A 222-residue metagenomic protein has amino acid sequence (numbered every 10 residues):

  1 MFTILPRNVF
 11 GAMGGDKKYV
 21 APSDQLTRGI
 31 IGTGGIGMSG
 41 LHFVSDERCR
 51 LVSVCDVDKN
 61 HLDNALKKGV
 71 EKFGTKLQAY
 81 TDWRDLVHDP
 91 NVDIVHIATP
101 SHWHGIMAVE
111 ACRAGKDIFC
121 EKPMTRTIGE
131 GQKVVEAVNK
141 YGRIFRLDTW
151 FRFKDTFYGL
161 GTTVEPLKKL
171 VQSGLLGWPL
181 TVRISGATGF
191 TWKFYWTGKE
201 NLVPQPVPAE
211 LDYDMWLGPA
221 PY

Functional and structural regions predicted by a protein language model:
M1-C120, G129-I144: N-terminal glycine-/serine-/threonine-rich beta1-alpha1-beta2 phosphate-ribose binding loop of Rossmann-like
Q25, C49, P179-T181, Y213: Extracellular structured ligand-interaction cores
G35, V92, S101, M124 (+3 more regions): Short, flexible loop/turn elements at secondary-structure junctions
G37, N60-H61, K154, T188-T191 (+1 more regions): Flexible, glycine-rich phosphate/dinucleotide-binding loops and adjacent beta-alpha linkers at cofactor/substrate
S53-C55, H96, L180-R183, L217: Residues embedded in well-ordered beta-strands within globular domains across many folds
T125-E210: A contiguous active-site-proximal alpha/beta segment in oxidoreductase catalytic domains
P204-Y222: Glycine-rich, aromatic-lined ligand/substrate-binding cores of catalytic and carbohydrate-binding domains
